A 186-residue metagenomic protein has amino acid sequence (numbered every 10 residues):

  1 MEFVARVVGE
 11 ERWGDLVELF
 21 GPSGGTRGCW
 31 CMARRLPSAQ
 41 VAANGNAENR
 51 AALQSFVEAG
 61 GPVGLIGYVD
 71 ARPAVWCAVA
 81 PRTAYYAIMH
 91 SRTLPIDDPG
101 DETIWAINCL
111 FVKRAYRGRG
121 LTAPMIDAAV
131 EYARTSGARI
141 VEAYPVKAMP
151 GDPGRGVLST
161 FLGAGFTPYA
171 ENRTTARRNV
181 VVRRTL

Functional and structural regions predicted by a protein language model:
M1-R35: Conserved N-terminal entry element of GNAT/NAT acetyltransferase domains
L19-S23, C77-Y86, Y132-A133: Short, solvent-exposed beta-strand-terminating loops
G25-A51: Conserved GNAT-fold acetyl-CoA-binding loop/helix
N46-I66, R82-I88, A106: A short helix-loop-beta-strand connector motif used in the catalytic cores of GNAT acetyltransferases and, in some
Y68, R72-C109, K113, R117 (+1 more regions): Conserved acyl-donor/pantetheine-binding loop and adjacent beta-alpha core of acyl/acetyltransferases and related
W105, I126, A133-D152: Conserved GNAT acetyl-CoA-binding A-motif
I107-V112, G118-R134: Conserved acetyl-CoA-binding loop-helix of GNAT-fold acetyltransferases
P153-A164, A170-L186: C-terminal "cap" of GNAT-fold acetyltransferases
